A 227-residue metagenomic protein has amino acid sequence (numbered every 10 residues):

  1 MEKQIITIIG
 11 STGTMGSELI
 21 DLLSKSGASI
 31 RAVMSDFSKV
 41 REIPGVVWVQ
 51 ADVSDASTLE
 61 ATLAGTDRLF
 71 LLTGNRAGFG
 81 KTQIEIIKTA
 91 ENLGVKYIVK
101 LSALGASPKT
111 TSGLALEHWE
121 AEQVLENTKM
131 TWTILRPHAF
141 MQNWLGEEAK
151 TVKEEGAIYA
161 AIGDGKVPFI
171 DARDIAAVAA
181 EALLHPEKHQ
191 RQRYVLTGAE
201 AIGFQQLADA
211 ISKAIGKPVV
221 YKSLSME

Functional and structural regions predicted by a protein language model:
E2-I43, S54-S57, A61-T66, N75-Y97 (+2 more regions): Oxidoreductase cofactor-interface core, primarily capturing Rossmann-like NAD(P)-dependent enzymes
V47: Acyl-donor (CoA/ACP) binding surface of acyl/acetyltransferases
A51: Cofactor-binding loops of NAD(P)H-dependent oxidoreductases, dominated by short-chain dehydrogenase/reductases
E227: Catalytic metal-binding core of the metallo-beta-lactamase
